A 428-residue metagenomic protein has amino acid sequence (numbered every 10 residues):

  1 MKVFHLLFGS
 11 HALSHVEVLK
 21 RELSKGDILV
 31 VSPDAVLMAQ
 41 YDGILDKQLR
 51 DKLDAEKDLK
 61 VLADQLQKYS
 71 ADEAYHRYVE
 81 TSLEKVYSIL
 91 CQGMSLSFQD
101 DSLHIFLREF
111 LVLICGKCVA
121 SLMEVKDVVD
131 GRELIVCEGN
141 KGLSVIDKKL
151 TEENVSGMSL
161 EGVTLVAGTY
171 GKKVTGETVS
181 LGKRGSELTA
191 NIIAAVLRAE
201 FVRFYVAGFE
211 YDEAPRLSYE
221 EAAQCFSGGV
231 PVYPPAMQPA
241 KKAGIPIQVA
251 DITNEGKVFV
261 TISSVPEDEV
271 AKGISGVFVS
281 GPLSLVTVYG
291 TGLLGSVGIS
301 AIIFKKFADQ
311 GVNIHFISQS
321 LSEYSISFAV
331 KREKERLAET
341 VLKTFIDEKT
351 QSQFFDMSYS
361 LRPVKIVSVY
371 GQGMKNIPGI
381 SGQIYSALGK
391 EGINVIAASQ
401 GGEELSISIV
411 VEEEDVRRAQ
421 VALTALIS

Functional and structural regions predicted by a protein language model:
M1-Y233, M237, V410-E412: Nucleotide/pyrophosphate-binding catalytic subdomain
K2-H5, G26-L29, K126-D127, G162-L165 (+11 more regions): Structural motif
L19-K20, A63, L83, V155 (+6 more regions): A generic alpha-helix structural signal
S32-V36, G131-L134, T169-Y170, V206-E210 (+4 more regions): Short, ordered loop/turn segments at secondary-structure junctions
G116, P231, I245-P246, Q351: Intrinsically disordered or highly flexible coil/loop and linker segments, enriched in small and charged/polar residues
A243, V249-G256: Juxtamembrane and boundary regions of transmembrane helices in multi-pass small-molecule transporters and channels
K257-S428: A conserved regulatory-domain signal marking ACT and ACT-like small-molecule sensing domains and adjacent regulatory
